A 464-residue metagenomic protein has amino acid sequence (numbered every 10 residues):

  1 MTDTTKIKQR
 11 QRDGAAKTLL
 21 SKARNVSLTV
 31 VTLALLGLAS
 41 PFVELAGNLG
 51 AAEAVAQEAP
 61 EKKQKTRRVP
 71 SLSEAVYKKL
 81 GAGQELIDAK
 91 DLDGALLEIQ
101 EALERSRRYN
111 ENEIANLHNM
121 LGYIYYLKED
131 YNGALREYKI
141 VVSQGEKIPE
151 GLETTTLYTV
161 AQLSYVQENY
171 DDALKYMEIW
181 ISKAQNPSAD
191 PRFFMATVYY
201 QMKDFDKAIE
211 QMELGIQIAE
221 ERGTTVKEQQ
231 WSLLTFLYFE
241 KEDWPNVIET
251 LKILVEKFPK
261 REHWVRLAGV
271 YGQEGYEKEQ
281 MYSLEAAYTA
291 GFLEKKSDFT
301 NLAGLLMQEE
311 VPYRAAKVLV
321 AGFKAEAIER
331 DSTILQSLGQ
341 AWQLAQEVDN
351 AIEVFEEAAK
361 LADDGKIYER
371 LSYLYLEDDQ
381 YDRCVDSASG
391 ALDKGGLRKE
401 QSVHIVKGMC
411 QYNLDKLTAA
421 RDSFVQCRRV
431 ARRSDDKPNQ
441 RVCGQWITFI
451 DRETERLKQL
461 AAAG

Functional and structural regions predicted by a protein language model:
T2-R10, T32-S143, G151-T155, Q201 (+1 more regions): N-terminal leader/linker segments that initiate helical-solenoid repeat arrays
K65-S71, L103-N110, V142-P149, E178-N186 (+7 more regions): Solenoid-like repeat scaffolds
L72-G81, E111-H118, P149-T159, A184-F194 (+8 more regions): Generic helix N-cap/helix-start motif at coil->alpha-helix transitions
Q84, Y123, Q162, T197 (+8 more regions): Residue-level recognition of tetratricopeptide repeat
T154, S332-Q346, E353-Q401: Alpha-helical adaptor scaffolds
